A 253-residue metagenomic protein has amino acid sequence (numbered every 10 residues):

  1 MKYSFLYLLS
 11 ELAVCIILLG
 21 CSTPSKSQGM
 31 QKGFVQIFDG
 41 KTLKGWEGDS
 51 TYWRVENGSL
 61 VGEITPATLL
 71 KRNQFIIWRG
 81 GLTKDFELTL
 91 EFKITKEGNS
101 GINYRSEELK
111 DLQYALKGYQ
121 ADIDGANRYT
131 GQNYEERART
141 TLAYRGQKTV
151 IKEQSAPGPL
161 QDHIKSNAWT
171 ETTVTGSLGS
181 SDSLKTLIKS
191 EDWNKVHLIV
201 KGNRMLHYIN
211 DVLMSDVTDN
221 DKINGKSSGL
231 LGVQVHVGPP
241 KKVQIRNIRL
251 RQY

Functional and structural regions predicted by a protein language model:
M1-L12: Bacterial N-terminal signal peptides that target proteins for export
L19-G20: C-terminal motif of bacterial Sec signal peptides marking the signal peptidase cleavage site
T23-Y253: Carbohydrate-interacting regions of secretory-pathway proteins
